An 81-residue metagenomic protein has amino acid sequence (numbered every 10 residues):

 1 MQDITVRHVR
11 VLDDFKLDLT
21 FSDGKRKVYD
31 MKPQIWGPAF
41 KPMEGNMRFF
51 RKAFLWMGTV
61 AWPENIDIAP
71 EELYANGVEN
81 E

Functional and structural regions predicted by a protein language model:
M1-E81: Motif-centric detector for short Cys/His coordination patterns
